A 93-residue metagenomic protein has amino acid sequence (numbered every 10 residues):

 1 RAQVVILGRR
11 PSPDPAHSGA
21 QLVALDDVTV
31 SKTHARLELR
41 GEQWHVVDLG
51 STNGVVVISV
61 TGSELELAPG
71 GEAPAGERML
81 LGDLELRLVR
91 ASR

Functional and structural regions predicted by a protein language model:
A2-Q3: Eukaryotic, compositionally biased intrinsically disordered regions
I6-R40, E64-L67: Short, charged beta-strand/loop "edge" motif centered at a coil->beta-strand transition that forms conserved
L7, L39, G50, I58-R93: C-terminal boundary/linker segments immediately following FHA domains
